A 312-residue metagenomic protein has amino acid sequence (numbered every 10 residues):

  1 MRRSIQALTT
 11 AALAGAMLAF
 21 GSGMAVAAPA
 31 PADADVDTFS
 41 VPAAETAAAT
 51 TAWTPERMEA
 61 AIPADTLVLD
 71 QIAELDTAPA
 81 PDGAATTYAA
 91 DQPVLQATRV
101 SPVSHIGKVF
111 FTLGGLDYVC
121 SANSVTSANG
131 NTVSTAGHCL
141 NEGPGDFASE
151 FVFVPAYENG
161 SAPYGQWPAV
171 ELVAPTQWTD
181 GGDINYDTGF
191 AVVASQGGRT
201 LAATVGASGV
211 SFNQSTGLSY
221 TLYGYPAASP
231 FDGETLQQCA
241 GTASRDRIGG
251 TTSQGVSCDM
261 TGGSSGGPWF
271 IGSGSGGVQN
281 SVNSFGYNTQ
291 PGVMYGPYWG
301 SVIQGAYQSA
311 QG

Functional and structural regions predicted by a protein language model:
M1-P29: Secretory targeting and sorting signals
V26-T126: Protease-domain processing segments flanking chymotrypsin-fold serine proteases, especially trypsin-like
T54, V109, A122, T135 (+5 more regions): Terminal peptide-recognition signature
Y88, Q92-D117, V125-T126, D146 (+1 more regions): Conserved catalytic-core segment of clan PA serine endopeptidases
C139-L140, Y157-G160, S195-G198, P226-A228 (+2 more regions): Acidic glycine-/aspartate-rich tracts in secreted/extracellular proteins
A169, I184-T188, V192-S257: Chymotrypsin/trypsin-fold serine protease catalytic domain
D259-V282: Catalytic nucleophile loop of clan PA
N280, S284-G312: C-terminal cap/linker of serine protease catalytic domains
